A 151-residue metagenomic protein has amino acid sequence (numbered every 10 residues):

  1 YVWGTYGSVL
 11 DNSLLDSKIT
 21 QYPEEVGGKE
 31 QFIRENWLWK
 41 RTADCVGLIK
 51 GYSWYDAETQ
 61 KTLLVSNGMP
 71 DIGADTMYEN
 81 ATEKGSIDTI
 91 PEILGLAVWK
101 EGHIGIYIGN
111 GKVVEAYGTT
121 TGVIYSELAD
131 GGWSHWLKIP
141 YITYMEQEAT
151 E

Functional and structural regions predicted by a protein language model:
Y1-K61, E101-H103, V114-A116: N-terminal capping segments
K40, E58-P91, E101-E151: Aromatic- and glycine-rich peptidoglycan recognition patches
I93-L96: Loop/turn positions that initiate beta-strands
